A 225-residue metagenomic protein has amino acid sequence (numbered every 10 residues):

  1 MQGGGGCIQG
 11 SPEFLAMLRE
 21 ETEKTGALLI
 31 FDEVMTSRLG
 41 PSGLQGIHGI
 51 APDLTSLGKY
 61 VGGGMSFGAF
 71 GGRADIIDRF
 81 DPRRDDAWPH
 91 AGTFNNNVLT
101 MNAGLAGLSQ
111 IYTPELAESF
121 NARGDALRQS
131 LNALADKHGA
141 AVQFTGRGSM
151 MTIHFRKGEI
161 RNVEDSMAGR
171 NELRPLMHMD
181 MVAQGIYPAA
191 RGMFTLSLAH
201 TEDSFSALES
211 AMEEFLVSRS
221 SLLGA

Functional and structural regions predicted by a protein language model:
M1-A225: Conserved N-terminal phosphate-binding loop of PLP-dependent enzymes in the Aspartate aminotransferase
